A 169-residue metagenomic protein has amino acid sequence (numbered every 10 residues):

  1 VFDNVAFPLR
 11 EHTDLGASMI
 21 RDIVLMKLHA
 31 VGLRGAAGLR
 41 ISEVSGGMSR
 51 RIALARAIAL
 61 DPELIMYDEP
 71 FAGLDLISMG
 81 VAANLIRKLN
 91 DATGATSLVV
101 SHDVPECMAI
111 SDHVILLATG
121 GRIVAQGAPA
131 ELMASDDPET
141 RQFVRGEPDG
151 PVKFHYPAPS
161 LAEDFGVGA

Functional and structural regions predicted by a protein language model:
S18-A36: Conserved ABC ATPase "signature" region
R40-V44, M48: Conserved ABC ATPase signature
D61: Conserved catalytic motifs of ABC-family nucleotide-binding domains
I65-D68: Catalytic Walker B motif of ABC-type/P-loop ATPase nucleotide-binding domains
G80-A92: Helical segment within the ABC ATPase nucleotide-binding domain
S101-H102: H-loop/switch region of ABC-family ATPase nucleotide-binding domains
C107-A109: A short, surface-exposed alpha-helical micro-motif characterized by mixed small hydrophobic and charged/polar residues
